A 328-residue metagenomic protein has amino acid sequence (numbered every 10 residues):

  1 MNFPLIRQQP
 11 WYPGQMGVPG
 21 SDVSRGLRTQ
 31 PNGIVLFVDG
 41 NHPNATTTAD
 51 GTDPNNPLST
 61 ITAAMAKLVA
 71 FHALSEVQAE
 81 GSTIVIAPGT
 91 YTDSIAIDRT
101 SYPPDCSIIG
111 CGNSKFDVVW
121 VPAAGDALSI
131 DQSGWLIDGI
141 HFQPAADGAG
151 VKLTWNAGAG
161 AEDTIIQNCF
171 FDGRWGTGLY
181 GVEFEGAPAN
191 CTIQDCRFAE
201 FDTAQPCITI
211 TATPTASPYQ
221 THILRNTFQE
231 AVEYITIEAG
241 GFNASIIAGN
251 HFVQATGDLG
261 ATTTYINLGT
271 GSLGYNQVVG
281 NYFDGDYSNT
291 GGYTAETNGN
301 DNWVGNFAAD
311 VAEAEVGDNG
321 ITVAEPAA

Functional and structural regions predicted by a protein language model:
N2-A63, F307-V311, A327-A328: Right-handed parallel beta-helix/beta-solenoid
V18, V38, I86, D93 (+14 more regions): Extracellular beta-strand solenoids
L36-N41, S59-T92, C106-G112: Glycine-rich repeat segments that build the extracellular carbohydrate-interaction surface of secreted and virion
T62-V77, Y91-S101, D126-I130, K152-N156 (+4 more regions): Short, T/G/N/S-enriched strand-turn elements that build extracellular solenoid repeat scaffolds
A79, T100-P104, A123, Q132-S133 (+18 more regions): Parallel beta-helix/beta-solenoid
S94, P103-K152, G173-W175, F201-D202: Right-handed parallel beta-helix/beta-spiral solenoid domain characteristic of secreted/periplasmic
F170-A231, I235-E238, F242, I247 (+1 more regions): Solenoidal tandem-repeat scaffolds enriched in leucines and small polar residues
